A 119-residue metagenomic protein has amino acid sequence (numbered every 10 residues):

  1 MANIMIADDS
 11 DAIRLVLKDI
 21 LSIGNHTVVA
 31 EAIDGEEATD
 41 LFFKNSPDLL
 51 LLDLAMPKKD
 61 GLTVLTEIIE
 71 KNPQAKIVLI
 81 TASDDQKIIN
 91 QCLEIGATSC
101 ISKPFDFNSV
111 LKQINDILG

Functional and structural regions predicted by a protein language model:
D11-A30, I95: Two-component/phosphorelay signaling modules centered on CheY-like receiver
D34-E37, D60-T63: Acidic catalytic/metal-coordinating carboxylates
N45-L51: Active-site beta3 strand of CheY-like receiver
P57: The feature encodes the CheY-like receiver
S83-D84: Short, conserved "switch-loop" micro-motifs in signal-transduction and mechanochemical regulators
F105-I114: C-terminal output helix
